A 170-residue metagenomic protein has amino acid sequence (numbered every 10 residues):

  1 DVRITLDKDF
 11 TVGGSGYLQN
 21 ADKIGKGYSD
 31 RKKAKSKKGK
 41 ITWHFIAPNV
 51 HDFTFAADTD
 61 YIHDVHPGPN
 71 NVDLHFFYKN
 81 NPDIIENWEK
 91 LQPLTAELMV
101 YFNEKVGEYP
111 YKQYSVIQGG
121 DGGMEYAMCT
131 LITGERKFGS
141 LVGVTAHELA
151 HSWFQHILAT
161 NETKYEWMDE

Functional and structural regions predicted by a protein language model:
D1-L149, E170: Hydrophobic helix-coil surface modules that form long, contiguous segments used for peptide/substrate interaction
L149-E166: Catalytic Zn2+-binding segment of zinc metalloproteases
